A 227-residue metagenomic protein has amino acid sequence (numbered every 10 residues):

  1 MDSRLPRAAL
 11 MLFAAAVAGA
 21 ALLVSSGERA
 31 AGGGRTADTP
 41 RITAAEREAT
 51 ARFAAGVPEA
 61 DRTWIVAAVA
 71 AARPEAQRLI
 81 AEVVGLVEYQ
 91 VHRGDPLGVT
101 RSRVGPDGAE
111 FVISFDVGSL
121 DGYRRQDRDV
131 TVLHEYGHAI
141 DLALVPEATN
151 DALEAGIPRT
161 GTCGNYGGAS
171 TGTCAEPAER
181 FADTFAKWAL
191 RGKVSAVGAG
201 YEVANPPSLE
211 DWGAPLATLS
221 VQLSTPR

Functional and structural regions predicted by a protein language model:
M1-L12: N-terminal Sec-pathway targeting helices
R7, G156-R227: Metalloprotease/metallohydrolase-associated module, dominated by Zn2+-dependent proteases
V17-R41: C-terminal region of N-terminal signal peptides and the immediate post-cleavage residues of exported proteins
A49-A109: Auxiliary, metal-adjacent structural segments of Zn-dependent hydrolase domains
A55-A67, G122-T131, G172-E176, R180: Soluble non-cytosolic domains of exported or imported proteins
E75-V91, A148-L153, K193-A204: Surface-exposed patches in mature extracellular/periplasmic domains of secreted proteins
H92-D129, L142: Active-site scaffold of zinc-dependent metalloenzymes
Y136-L153: Catalytic Zn2+-binding segment of zinc metalloproteases
